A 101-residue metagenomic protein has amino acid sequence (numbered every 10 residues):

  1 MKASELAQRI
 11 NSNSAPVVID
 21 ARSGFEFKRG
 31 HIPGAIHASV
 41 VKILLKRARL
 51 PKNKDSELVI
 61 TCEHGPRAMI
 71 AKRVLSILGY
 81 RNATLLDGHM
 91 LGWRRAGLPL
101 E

Functional and structural regions predicted by a protein language model:
M1-V17, G24-E57, E63-E101: Rhodanese-like catalytic fold shared by cysteine-dependent sulfurtransferases and DSP/PTP-type phosphatases
